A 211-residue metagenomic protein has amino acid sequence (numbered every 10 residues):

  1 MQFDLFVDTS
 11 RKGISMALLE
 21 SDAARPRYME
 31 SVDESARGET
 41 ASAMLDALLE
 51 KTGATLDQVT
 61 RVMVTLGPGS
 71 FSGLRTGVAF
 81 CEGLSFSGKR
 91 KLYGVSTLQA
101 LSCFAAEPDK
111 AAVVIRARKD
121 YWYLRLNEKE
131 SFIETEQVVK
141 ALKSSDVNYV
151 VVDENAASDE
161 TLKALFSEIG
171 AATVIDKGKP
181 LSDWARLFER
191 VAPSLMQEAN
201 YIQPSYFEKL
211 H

Functional and structural regions predicted by a protein language model:
M1-R25, G38, Y93-H211: Oxyanion-binding and handling regions
S31-V32: Surface loop/turn motifs at the tips and blade-to-blade linkers of beta-strand repeat domains
R37-T52, L98: Short, well-ordered amphipathic alpha-helical segments that serve as non-catalytic structural scaffolds within diverse
T40, R75-A79, T161: Generic recognition of short, well-ordered alpha-helical segments
L45, F80-L84, S102: Buried hydrophobic packing segments
L45-R61, V138-V147: Phosphate/pyrophosphate-binding loops at sites that engage ATP/ADP/AMP, CoA/4′-phosphopantetheine, polyphosphate
L48-T52, C81, S87, G178-R190: Stable alpha-helical structural segments in soluble proteins, enriched in small hydrophobic residues
R61-L92: DPxDG-like acidic metal-binding loop motif
